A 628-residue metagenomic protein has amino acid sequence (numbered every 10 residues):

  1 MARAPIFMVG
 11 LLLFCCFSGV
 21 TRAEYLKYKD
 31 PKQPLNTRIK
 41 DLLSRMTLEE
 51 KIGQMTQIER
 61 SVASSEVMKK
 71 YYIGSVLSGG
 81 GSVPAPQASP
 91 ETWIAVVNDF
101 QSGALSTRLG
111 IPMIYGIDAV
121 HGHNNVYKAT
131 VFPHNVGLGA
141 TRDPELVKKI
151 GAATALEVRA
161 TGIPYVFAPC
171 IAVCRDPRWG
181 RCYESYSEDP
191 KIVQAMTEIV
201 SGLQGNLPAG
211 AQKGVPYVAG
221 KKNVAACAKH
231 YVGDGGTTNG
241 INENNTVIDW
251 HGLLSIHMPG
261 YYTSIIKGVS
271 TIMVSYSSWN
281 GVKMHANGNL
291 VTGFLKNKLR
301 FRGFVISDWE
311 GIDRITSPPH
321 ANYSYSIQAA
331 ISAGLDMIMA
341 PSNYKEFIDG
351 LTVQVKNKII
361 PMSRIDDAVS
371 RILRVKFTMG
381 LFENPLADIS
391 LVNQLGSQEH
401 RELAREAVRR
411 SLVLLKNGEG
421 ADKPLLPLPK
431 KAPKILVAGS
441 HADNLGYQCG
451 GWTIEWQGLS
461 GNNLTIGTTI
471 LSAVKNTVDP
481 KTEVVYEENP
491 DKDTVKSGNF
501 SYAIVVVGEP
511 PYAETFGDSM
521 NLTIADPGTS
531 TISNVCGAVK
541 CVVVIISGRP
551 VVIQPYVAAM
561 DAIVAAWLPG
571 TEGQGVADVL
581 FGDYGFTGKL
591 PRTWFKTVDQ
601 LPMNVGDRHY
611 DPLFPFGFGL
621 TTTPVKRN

Functional and structural regions predicted by a protein language model:
A2-G10, F14-N628: Glycoside hydrolase catalytic-domain context in secreted enzymes
